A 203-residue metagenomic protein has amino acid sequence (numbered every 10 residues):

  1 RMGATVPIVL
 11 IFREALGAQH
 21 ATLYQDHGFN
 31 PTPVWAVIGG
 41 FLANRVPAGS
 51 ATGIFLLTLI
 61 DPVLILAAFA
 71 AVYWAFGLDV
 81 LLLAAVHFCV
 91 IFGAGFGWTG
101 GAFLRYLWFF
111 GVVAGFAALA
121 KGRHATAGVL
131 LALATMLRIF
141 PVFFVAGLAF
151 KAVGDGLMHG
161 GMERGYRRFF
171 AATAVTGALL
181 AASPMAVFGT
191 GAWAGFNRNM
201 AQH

Functional and structural regions predicted by a protein language model:
R1-H124, A152-H203: Primarily membrane-embedded glycan-assembly and transfer machineries that use lipid-linked glycans
V112, F116, A125-A149: Membrane-interface alpha helices of multi-pass inner-membrane proteins
